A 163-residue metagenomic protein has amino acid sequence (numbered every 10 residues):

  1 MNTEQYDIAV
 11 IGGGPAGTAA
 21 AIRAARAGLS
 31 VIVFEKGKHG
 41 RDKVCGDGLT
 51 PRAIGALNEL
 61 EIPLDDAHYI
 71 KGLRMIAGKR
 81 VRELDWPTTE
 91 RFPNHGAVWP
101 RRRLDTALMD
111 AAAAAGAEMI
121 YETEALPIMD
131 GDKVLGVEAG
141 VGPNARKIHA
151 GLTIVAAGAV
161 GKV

Functional and structural regions predicted by a protein language model:
N2-A16: Beta1/beta-strand and adjacent pyrophosphate-binding region of the FAD-binding site in flavoprotein oxidoreductases
T3, I76, V81-E83, N144-K147: Short, mixed charged/polar active-site loops that provide acid/base catalysis or chelate metal/phosphate cofactors
A9, A25-C45: Glycine-rich FAD pyrophosphate-binding loop
A16, A20-A25, A112: Small-residue (primarily alanine) positions within well-ordered alpha-helices, especially packing/interaction faces
A16, H39, V160: Conserved Rossmann-like nucleotide-cofactor binding loop
G37-L60: Conserved N-terminal glycine-rich FAD pyrophosphate-binding loop of Rossmann-like flavoproteins
I54-A107: A conserved beta-strand/loop capping segment in the N-terminal third of enzymes that catalyze redox or closely related
A111-V163: Predominantly flavin-linked oxidoreductase catalytic cores and closely associated redox partners
